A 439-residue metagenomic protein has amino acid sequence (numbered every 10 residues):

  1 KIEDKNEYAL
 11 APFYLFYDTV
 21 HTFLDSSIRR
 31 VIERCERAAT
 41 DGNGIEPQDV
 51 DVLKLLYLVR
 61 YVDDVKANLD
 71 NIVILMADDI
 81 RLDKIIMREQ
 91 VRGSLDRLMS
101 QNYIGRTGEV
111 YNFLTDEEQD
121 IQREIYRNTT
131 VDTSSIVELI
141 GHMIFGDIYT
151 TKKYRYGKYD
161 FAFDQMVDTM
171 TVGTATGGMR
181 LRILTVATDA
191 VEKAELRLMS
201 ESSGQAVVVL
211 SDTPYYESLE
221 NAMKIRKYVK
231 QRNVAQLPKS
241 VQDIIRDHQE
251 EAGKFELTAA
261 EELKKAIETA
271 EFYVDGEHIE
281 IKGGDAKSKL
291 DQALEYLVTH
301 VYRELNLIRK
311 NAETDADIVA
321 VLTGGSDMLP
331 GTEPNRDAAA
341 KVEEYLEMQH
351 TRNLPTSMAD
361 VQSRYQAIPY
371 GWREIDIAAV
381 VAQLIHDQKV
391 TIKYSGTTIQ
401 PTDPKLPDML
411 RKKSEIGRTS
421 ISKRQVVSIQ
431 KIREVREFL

Functional and structural regions predicted by a protein language model:
K1-L439: Extended alpha-helical interface modules used as scaffolds for assembling large macromolecular complexes
